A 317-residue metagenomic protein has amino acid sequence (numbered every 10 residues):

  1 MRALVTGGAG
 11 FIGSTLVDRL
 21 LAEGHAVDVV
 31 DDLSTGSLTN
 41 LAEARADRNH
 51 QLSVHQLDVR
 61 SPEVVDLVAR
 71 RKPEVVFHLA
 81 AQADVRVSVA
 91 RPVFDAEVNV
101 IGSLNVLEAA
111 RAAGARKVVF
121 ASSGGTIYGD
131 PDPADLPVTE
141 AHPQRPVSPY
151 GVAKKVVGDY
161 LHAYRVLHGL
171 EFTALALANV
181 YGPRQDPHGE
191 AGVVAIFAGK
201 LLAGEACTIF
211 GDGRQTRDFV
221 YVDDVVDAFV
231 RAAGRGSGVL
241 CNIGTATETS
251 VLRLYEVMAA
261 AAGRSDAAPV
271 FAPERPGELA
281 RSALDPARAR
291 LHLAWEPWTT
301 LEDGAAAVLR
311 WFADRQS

Functional and structural regions predicted by a protein language model:
M1-V180, A307: N-terminal Rossmann-like NAD(P)+-binding domain of SDR-like oxidoreductases, especially those catalyzing
S37, D84, A134, E190-V193 (+3 more regions): Activation loop
L38-L41, G158, A195, L252 (+2 more regions): Short, surface-exposed alpha-helical segments at coil->helix boundaries
R45, A80, A110, G189 (+3 more regions): Hydrophobic aliphatic residues
D58, G199-S317: C-terminal substrate-binding subdomain of Rossmann-fold SDR/epimerase-dehydratase oxidoreductases
S103, L107, G158-L161, V194 (+2 more regions): Short-chain dehydrogenase/reductase
G182-R184: Short beta-strand->alpha-helix junction loop in the catalytic core of nucleotide-activated group-transfer enzymes
D186-V193, S250: Short acidic-hydrophobic sequence patches enriched in Asp/Glu that either
